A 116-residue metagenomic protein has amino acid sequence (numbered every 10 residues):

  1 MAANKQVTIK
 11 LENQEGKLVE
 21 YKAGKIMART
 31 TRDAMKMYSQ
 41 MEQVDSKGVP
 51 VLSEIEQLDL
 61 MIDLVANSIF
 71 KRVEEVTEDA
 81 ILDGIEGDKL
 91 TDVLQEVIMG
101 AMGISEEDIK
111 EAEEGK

Functional and structural regions predicted by a protein language model:
M1-I26: Short, extreme N-terminal segment that most often corresponds to the first beta-strand
K17, K22-K116: Short, surface-exposed, charged amphipathic helix/loop patches that serve as local interaction elements
